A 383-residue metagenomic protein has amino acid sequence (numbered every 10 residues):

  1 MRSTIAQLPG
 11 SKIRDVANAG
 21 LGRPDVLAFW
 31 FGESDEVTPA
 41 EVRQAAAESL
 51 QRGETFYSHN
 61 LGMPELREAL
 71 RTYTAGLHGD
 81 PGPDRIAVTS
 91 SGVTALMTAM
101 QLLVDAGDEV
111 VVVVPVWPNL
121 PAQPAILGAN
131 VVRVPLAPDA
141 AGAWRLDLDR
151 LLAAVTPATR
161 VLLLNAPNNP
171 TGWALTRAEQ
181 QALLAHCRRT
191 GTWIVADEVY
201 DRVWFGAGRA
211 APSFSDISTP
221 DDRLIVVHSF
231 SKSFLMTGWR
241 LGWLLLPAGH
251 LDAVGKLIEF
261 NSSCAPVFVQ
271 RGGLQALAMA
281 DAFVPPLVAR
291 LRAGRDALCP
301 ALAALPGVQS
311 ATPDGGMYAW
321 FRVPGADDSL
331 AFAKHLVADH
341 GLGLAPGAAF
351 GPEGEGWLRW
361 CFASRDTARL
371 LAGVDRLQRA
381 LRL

Functional and structural regions predicted by a protein language model:
R2-S91, T98, R150, A278-M279 (+1 more regions): N-terminal small-domain helix-loop-helix segment of the aminotransferase-like
R23, L127, R189-T190, H340: Helix C-cap/helix->beta junction micro-motif
E54-A185, R202-V203, A211-I217, D375: Conserved core of the PLP fold type I
T72, D80, L152-A153, H335-L344 (+1 more regions): PLP-dependent enzyme catalytic core of the Aspartate aminotransferase-like
V112, R133, L163, A196 (+2 more regions): Hydrophobic residues in well-ordered beta-strands that form the structural core
P220-R292, C299, L381: Conserved core segment of the aminotransferase class I/II
L274, L291-C299, S310-V323, G354: Conserved glycine-rich beta-strand-loop-beta hairpin in the small C-terminal domain of fold type I
